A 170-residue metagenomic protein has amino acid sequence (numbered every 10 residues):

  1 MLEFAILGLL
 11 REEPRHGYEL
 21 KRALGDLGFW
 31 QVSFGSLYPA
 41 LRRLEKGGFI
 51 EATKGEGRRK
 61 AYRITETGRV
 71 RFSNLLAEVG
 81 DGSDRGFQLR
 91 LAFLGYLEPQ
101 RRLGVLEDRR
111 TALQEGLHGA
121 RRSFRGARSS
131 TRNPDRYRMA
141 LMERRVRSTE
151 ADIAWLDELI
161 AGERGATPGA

Functional and structural regions predicted by a protein language model:
M1-D84: Basic helix-turn-helix/winged-helix DNA-binding cores and closely related short helical interaction motifs
N74-H118, R122: Amphipathic alpha-helical dimerization/coiled-coil segments that flank or bridge DNA-binding/regulatory modules
P99, L106, D135-R138, M142 (+1 more regions): Amphipathic alpha-helical coiled-coil segments and their boundaries
R122-L141: Acidic interhelical loop/turn segments
T149-G162: Amphipathic alpha-helical coiled-coil segments
G162-A170: Long amphipathic alpha-helical coiled-coil segments
